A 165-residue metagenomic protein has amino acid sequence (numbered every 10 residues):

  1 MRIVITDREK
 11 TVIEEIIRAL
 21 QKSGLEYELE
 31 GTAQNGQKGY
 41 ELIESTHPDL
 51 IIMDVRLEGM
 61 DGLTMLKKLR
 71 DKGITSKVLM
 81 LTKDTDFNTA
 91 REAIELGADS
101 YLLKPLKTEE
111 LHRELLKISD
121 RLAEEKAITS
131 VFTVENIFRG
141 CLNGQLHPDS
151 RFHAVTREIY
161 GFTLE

Functional and structural regions predicted by a protein language model:
D7, D54: Active-site residues of response regulator receiver
K10-G31: Two-component/phosphorelay signaling modules centered on CheY-like receiver
T32-L50: Acidic, metal-coordinating helix/loop segments flanking the phosphotransfer/catalytic sites of two-component signaling
N35-K38, D61-T64, T82: Acidic catalytic/metal-coordinating carboxylates
E41, L63-G73: Short amphipathic alpha-helix used as the core "switch/output" element in two-component signaling
L57: Receiver (REC) domain active-site loop signature in two-component systems and cognate sites in sensor histidine kinases
T64, T85-S100: Alpha4 helix (beta4-alpha4-beta5 surface) of REC/receiver domains from two-component response regulators
I94, A98-E165: Interdomain helical linkers/hinges and coiled-coil/dimerization scaffolds that transmit conformational signals
